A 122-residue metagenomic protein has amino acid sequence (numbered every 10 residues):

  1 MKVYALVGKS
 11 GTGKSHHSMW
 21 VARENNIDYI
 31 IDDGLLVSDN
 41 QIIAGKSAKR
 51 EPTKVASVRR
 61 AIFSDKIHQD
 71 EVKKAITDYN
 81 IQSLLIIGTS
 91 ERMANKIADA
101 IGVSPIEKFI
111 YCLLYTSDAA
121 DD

Functional and structural regions predicted by a protein language model:
M1, I27, I81-Q82: Short, high-confidence coil segments that cap the C-terminus of an alpha-helix and link into the following beta-strand
Y4-V21: Glycine-rich phosphate-binding P-loop
R23-I31: Post-Walker A helix-loop "phosphate-sensing" segment adjacent to the P-loop in P-loop NTPases
I30-Y79: Conserved nucleotide-sensing/catalytic segment adjacent to the nucleotide-binding pocket in NTP-handling enzymes
L84-T89: Structural recognition of the conserved hydrophobic beta-strand(s) that form the central parallel beta-sheet of P-loop
R92-L113: ATP-dependent NMP and nucleoside kinases share a basic, alpha-helical "lid"
Y115-D122: Conserved small/polar residues in nucleotide/adenosyl-binding loops
